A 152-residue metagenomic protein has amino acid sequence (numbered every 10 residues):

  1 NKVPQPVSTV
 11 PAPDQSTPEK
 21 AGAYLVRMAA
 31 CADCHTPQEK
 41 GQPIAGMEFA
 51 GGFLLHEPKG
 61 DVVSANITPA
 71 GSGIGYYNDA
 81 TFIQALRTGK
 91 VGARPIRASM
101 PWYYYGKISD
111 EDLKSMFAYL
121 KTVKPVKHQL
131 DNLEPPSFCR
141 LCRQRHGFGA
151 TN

Functional and structural regions predicted by a protein language model:
N1-R27, G41, G71: Electrostatic cytochrome c docking/interface patches
N1-S16, Y119-N152: Post-cleavage N-terminal segment of exported redox proteins
K2, K40-A65, L141-N152: Primarily the internal scaffold of c-type cytochrome electron-transfer domains, especially repeated/multiheme c-type
E19-A32, G46, R97, I108-D110: Sequence context surrounding c-type heme c attachment/ligation sites in exported
G22, A29-Q38, F82, M116 (+1 more regions): The canonical Cys-X-X-Cys-His
V26, D79, G92-P95, D112 (+1 more regions): Ligand-binding pocket scaffold of soluble enzyme catalytic domains
C34-K40, R87-T88, P101, K121-T122: Detector for the c-type heme attachment site
E48-Q84, W102-L113: Electron-transfer interface patches adjacent to heme c in soluble/periplasmic c-type cytochromes and di-/multiheme
